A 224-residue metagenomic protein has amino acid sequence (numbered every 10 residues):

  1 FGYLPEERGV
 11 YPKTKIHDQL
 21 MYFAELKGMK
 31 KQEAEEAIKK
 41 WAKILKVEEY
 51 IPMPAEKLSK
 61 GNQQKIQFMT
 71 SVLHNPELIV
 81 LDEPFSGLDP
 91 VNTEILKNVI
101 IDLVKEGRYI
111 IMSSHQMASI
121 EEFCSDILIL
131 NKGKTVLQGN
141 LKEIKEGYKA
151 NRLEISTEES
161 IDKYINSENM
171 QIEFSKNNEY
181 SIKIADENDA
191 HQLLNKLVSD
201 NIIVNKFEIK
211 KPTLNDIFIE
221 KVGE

Functional and structural regions predicted by a protein language model:
F1-M112, M117-N131: ABC transporter nucleotide-binding domains
I16, L141, K211-L214: Structural motif detector for alpha-helix initiation sites
K31, L141, E187-A190: Residues at or immediately preceding the N-termini of alpha-helices
S71, I144, I217, K221: Residues that scaffold the ATP/ADP-binding catalytic core of kinase and kinase-like folds
N98-I184: ABC transporter nucleotide-binding domain
A150-E224: Short, charged/small-residue-rich alpha-helical element at the C-terminal edge of ABC transporter nucleotide-binding
